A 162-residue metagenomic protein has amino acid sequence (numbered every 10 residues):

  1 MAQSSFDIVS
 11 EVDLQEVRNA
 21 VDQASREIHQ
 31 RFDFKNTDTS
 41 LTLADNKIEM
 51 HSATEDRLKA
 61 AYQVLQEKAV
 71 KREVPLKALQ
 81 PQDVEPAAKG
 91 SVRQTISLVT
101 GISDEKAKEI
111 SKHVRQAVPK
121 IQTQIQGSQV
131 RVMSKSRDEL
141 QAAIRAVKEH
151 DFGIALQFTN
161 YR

Functional and structural regions predicted by a protein language model:
S4, E11-R18, R26, R31-D38 (+5 more regions): Short Lys/Arg-rich amphipathic alpha-helical segments
E11-A20, S97-D104: Short, surface-exposed ligand-recognition loops at beta-strand->loop->(often short) alpha-helix junctions that present
H29-D38, L76-Q82, A107-P119: Short amphipathic beta-strand starts and helix->beta connectors
T42, R93-R162: Positively charged, low-complexity, intrinsically disordered RNA-binding extensions
D45, E85-P86, V130-R131: Short secondary-structure capping/turn micro-motifs that flank functional sites
R57-T95: Helix-adjacent hinge/juxtasegments
